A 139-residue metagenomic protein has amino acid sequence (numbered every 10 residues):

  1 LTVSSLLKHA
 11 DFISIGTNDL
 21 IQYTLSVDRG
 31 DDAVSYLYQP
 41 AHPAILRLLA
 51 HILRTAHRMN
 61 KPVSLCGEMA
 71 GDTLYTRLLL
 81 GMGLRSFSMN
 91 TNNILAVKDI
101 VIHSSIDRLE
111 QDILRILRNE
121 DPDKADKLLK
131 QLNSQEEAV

Functional and structural regions predicted by a protein language model:
L1-V139: Conserved alpha/beta-domain cores
